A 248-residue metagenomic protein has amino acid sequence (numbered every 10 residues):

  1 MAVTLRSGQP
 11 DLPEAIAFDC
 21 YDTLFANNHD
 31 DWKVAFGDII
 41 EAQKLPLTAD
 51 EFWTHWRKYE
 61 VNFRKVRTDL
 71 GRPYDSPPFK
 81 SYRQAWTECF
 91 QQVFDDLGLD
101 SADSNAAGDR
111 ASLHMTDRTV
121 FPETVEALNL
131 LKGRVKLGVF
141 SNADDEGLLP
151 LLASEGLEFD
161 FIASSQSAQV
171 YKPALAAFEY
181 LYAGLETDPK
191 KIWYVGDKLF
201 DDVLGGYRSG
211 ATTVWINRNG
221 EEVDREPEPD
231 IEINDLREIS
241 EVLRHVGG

Functional and structural regions predicted by a protein language model:
M1-I16, A26, D50, D100-A102 (+3 more regions): Asp-based, Mg2+/Mn2+-dependent phosphohydrolase catalytic module
L5-P122: N-terminal helical cap/lid subdomain that shapes the substrate entry/recognition surface in HAD-like hydrolases
D38-I39, Q43, A127-V135: A short, Lys/Arg-enriched amphipathic alpha-helix followed by its capping loop at the start of a domain
